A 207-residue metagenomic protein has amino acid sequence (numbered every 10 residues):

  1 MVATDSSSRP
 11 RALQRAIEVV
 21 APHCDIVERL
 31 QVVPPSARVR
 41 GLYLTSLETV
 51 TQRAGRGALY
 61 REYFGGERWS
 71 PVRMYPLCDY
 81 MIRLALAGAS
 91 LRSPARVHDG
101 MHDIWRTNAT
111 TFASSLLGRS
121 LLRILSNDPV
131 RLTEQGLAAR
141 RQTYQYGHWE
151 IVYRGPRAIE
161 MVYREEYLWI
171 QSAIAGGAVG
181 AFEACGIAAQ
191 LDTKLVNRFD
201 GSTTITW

Functional and structural regions predicted by a protein language model:
M1-A95: N-terminal leader/assembly segments
V2-D5, R9-L13, I17-C24, V32-A37 (+3 more regions): Short terminal or interdomain "cap/linker" segment that borders an active site or interface and mediates
Y63, A181-A184: Alpha-helical structural context
G65-Q171: Amphipathic interaction/junction segments at domain boundaries or subunit interfaces
